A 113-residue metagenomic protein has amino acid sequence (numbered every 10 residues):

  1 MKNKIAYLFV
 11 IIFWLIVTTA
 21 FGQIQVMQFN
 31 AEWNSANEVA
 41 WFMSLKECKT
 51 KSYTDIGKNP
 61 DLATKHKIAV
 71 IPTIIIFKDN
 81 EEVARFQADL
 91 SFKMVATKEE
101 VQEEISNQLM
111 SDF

Functional and structural regions predicted by a protein language model:
M1-F9: Bacterial N-terminal signal peptides that target proteins for export
I11-F13: Repetitive helical segments and hydrophobic/amphipathic motifs
A20-S52: Local sequence-structure signature of Cys/Sec-based thiol-disulfide redox active-site neighborhoods
F29-A31, I56, D89: Active-site-proximal beta-strand/loop segments in catalytic clefts of secreted hydrolases
G57-L62: N-terminal post-signal-peptidase region of extra-cytosolic proteins
H66-I76: Structural micro-motif
I76-F113: Non-catalytic, surface beta->alpha helical segment in thiol-disulfide oxidoreductase systems
